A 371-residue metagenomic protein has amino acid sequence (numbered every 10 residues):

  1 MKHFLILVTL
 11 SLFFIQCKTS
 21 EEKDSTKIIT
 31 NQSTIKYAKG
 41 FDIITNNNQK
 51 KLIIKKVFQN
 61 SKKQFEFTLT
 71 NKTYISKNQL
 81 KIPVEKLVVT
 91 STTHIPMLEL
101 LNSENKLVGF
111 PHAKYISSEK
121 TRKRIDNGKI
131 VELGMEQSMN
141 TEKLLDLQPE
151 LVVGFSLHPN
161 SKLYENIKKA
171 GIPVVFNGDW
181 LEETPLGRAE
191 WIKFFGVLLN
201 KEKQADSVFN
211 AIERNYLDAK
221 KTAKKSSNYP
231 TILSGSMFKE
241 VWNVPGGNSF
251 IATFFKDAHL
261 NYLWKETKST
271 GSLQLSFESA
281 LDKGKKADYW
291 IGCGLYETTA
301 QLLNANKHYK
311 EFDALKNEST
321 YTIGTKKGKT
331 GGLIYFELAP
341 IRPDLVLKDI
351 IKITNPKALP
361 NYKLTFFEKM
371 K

Functional and structural regions predicted by a protein language model:
M1-S25: Bacterial Sec-dependent N-terminal signal peptides
C17-I95, Q204-I232, T299-A300, K316 (+2 more regions): Bacterial Sec-exported substrate-binding components of ABC uptake systems
Q59-N71, K77-L145, L151-S156: A short, structured surface patch at a secondary-structure boundary
V88-V89, L107-F110, L151-F155, V174-N177 (+4 more regions): Structural recognition of the beta-strand scaffold that forms the well-ordered cores of secreted hydrolase catalytic
K106-L107, N166-G178, L302-Y321: A short, gly/pro- and small-residue-rich
K123-E132, A258-G271, A314: A local structural motif
K129, K143, E150-V153, N160-V241 (+3 more regions): Extracytoplasmic substrate-binding proteins
A219-N306: Flexible, glycine-rich surface segments
